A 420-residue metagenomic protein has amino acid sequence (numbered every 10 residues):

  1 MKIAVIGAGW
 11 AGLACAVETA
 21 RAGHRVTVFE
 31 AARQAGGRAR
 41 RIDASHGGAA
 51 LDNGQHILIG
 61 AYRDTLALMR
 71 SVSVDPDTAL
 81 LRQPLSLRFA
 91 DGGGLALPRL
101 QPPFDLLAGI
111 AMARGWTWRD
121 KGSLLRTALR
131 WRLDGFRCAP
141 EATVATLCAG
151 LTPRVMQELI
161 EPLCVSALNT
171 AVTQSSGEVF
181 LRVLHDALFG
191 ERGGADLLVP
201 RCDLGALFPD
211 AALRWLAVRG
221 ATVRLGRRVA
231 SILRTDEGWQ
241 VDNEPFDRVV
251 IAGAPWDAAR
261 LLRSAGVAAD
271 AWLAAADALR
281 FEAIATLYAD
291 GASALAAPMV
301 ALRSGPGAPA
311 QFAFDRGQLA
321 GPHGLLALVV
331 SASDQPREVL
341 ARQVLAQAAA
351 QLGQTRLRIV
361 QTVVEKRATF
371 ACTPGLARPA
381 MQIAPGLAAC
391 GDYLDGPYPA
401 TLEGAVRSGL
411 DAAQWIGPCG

Functional and structural regions predicted by a protein language model:
K2-V28: N-terminal Rossmann-like FAD-binding beta1-loop-alpha1 element of flavoenzymes
A20-S45: Glycine-rich FAD pyrophosphate-binding loop
A22, R227-V339, Q347-Q351, P379: Mid-domain catalytic core of redox enzymes that form a hydrophobic substrate pocket/lid adjacent to a catalytic redox
G37-A61, T127-R132: Glycine-rich active-site loop/strand segments that organize a redox cofactor
D43, L100, Q311-G420: Conserved flavin/dinucleotide-binding core of flavoenzymes
H56-R63, F136-A142, E191-W215, P336-L340: Short beta-strand to alpha-helix junction loop
Y62-L66, R70-S71, D75-L181: Mobile amphipathic helical/loop "lid" adjacent to a hydrophobic cofactor/ligand pocket
V183-W239, P245-R248: Helical element adjacent to the flavin cofactor pocket in flavoenzyme catalytic cores
